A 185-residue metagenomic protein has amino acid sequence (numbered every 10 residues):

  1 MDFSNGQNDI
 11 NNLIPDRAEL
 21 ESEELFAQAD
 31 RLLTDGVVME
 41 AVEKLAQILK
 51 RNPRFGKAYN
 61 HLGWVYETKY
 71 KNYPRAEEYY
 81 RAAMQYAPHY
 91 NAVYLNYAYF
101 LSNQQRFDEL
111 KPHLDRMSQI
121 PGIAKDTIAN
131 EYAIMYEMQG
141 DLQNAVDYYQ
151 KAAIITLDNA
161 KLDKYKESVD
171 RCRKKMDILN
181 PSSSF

Functional and structural regions predicted by a protein language model:
M1-S22, M138, N144-F185: Terminal, low-structured helical/coil segments at or just beyond the last alpha-helical repeat
D2-N8, T34-K44, Y70-A82, Q104-S118 (+2 more regions): Structural signature of tandem alpha-helical TPR/SEL1-like repeats, specifically the intra-repeat loop/turn
A18-R51, E67: Alpha-helical segment of the N-proximal tetratricopeptide repeat
D30, W64-V65, Y99, I134 (+1 more regions): Residue-level recognition of tetratricopeptide repeat
L49, M84, S118-Q119, A153 (+1 more regions): A conserved position within tetratricopeptide repeats
G56-T127: Alpha-helical adaptor scaffolds
H61, N96, E131, Y165-S168: Canonical tetratricopeptide repeat
